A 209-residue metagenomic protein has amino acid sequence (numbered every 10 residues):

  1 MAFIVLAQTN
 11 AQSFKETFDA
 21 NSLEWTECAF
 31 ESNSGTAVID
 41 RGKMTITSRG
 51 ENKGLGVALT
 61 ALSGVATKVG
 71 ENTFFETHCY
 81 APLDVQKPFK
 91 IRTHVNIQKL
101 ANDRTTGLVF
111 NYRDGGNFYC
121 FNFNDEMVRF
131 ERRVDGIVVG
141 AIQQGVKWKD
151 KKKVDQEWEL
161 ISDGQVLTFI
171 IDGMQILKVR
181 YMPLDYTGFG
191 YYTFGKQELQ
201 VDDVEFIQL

Functional and structural regions predicted by a protein language model:
M1-S13: Bacterial Sec-dependent N-terminal signal peptides
N10-S34: Extracellular carbohydrate-recognition regions
F18, D202-F206: Extracellular beta-strand elements of beta-rich domains used for carbohydrate recognition/degradation or cell-matrix
F18, I91-T93, D150-F169: Short tryptophan-centered beta-strand motifs in secreted/extracellular beta-sheet-rich domains of glycan-recognition
E51-V134: Secretory/extracellular carbohydrate-interaction modules and structurally similar beta-sandwich "look-alikes"
D135-E159: Short, aromatic/His-centered strand-loop micro-motif at the edge of beta-sheets
I170-Q175: Short strand-turn-strand beta-turns centered on an Asx-Gly dipeptide
V179-D202: Flexible glycan-contacting loops in extracellular carbohydrate-active proteins
